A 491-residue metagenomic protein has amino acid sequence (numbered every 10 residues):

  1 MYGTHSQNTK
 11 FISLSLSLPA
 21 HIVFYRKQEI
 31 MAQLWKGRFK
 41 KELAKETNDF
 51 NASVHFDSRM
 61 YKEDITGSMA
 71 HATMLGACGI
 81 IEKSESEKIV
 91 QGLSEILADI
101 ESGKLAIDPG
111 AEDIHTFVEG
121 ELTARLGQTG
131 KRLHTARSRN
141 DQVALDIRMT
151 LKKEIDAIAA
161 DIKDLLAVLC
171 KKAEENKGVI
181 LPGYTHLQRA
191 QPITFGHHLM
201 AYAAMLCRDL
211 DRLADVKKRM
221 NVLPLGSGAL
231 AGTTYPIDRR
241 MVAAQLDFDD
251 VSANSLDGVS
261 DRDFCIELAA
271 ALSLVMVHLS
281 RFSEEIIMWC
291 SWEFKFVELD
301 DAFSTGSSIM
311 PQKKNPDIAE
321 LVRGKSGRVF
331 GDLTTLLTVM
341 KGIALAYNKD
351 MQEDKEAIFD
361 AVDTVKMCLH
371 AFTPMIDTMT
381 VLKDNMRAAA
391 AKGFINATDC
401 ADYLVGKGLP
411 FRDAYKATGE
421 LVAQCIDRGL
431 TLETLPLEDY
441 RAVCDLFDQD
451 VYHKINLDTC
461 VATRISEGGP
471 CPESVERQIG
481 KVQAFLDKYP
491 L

Functional and structural regions predicted by a protein language model:
K10-I30: Short, Lys/Arg-enriched N-terminal segments with co-localized hydrophobic residues within the first ~10-30 amino acids
A32-G232, I237-A244, D250, T305-G306 (+5 more regions): A helix-coil-helix interface module used to build multimeric assemblies and to scaffold catalytic/cofactor sites
A32-G67, Q128-T129, M310-L491: Glycine-rich cofactor/substrate-binding loops
K88-Q91, L256-D261, A417-L421, N456-T459: Short linear loop/turn motifs
I147, E174, P182, Q188-G342 (+4 more regions): Charged, flexible cofactor/metal-binding loops and thiol motifs
